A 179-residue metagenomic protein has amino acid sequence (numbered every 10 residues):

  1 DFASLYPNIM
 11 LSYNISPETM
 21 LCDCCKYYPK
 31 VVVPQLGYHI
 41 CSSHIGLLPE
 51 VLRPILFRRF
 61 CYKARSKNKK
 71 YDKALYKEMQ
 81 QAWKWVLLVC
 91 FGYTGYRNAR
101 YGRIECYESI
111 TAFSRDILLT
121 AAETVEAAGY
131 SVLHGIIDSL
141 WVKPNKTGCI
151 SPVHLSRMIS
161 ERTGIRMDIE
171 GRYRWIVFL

Functional and structural regions predicted by a protein language model:
F2-L179: Conserved acidic
